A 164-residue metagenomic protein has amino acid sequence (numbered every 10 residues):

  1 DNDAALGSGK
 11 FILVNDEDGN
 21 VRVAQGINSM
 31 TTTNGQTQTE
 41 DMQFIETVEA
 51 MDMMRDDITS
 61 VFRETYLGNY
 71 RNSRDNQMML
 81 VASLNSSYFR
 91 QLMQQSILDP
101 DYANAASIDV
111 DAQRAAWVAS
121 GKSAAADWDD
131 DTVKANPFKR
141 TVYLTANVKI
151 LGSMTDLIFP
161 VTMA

Functional and structural regions predicted by a protein language model:
D3-L6, K10-A164: Structured, hydrophobic secondary-structure cores that serve as assembly/anchoring elements
